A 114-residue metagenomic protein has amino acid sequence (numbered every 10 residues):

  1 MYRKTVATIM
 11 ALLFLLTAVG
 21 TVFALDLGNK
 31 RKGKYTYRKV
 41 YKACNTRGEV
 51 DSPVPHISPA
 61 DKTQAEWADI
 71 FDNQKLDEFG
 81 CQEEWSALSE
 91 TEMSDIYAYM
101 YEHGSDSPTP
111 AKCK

Functional and structural regions predicted by a protein language model:
M1-I9: Bacterial N-terminal signal peptides that target proteins for export
I9-T17: Bacterial N-terminal signal peptides
G20-R38, H56: Electrostatic cytochrome c docking/interface patches
G33, V40-S52, I96: The canonical Cys-X-X-Cys-His
R38, K42, E49, D72-L76 (+1 more regions): Sec-exported extracytoplasmic/periplasmic mature domains
Y41-T46, H56-Q64, E83-M93: Electron-transfer interface patches adjacent to heme c in soluble/periplasmic c-type cytochromes and di-/multiheme
R47-E78: N-terminal, post-signal-peptide region of Sec/Tat-exported proteins
W85-K114: C-terminal capping alpha-helices of c-type cytochrome domains
